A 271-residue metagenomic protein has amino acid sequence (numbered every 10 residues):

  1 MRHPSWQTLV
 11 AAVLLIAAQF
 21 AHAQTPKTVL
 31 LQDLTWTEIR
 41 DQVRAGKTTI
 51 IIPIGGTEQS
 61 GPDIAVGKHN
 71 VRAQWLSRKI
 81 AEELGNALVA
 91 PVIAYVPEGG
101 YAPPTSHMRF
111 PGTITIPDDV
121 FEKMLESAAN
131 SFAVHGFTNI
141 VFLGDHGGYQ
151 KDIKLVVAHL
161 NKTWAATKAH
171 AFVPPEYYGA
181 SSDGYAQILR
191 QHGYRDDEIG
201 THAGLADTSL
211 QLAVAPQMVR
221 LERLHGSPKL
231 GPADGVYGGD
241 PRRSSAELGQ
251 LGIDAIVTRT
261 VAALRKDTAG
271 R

Functional and structural regions predicted by a protein language model:
M1-V10: Bacterial N-terminal signal peptides that target proteins for export
V10-A11, A21: Cleavable N-terminal signal peptides
H22-V141, D145-R271: Extended, histidine- and acidic-residue-enriched regions that form the cofactor-binding/catalytic faces
